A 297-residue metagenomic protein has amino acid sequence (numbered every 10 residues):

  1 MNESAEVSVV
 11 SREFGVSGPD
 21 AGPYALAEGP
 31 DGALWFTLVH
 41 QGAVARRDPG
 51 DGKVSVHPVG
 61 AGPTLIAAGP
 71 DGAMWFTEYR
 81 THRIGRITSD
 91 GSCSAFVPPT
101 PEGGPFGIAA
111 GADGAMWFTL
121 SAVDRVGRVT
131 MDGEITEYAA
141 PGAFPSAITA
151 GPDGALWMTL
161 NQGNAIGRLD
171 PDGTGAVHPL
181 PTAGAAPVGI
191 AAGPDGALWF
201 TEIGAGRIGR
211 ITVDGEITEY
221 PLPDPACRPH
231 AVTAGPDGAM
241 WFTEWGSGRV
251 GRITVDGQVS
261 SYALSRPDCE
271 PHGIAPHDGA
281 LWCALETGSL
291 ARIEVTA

Functional and structural regions predicted by a protein language model:
M1-D20: A short helix->beta-strand "capping" segment at the edge of beta-propeller domains
S11-V16, K53-P58, C93-P98, E134-A139 (+3 more regions): A short beta-strand motif characteristic of beta-propeller blades
G18-D31, G60-D71, T100-D113, P141-D153 (+4 more regions): Beta-rich, blade/repeat-based domains predominating in secreted/periplasmic proteins but also intracellular
A33, A73, S92, A115 (+8 more regions): Generic structural signal for coil-to-beta-strand starts
W35-H40, M74-R80, M116-A122, L156-Q162 (+3 more regions): Conserved beta-strand positions in repeat-built beta-propeller and related beta-rich domains
A43-A45, H82-G85, D124-G127, N164-G167 (+3 more regions): A short loop-to-beta-strand structural motif that recurs across blades of beta-propeller domains
D48-G52, I87-S92, V129-G133, L169-T174 (+3 more regions): Short loop/turn segments that connect beta-strands within beta-propeller blades
W117-H178, A185-I190: Solenoidal tandem-repeat scaffolds enriched in leucines and small polar residues
